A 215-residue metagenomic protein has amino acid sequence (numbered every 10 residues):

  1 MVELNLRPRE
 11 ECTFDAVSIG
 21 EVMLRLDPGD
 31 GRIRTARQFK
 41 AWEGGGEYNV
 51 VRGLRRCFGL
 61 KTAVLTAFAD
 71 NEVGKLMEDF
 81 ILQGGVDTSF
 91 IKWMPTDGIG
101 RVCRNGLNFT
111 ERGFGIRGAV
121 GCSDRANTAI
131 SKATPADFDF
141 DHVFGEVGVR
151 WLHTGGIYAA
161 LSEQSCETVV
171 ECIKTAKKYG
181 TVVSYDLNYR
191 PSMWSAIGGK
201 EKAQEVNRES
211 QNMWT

Functional and structural regions predicted by a protein language model:
M1-R34: Positively charged, low-complexity intrinsically disordered leader regions
S18-I19, F90, S184-Y185: General beta-strand structural signal in soluble alpha/beta enzymes
I19-E21, T66-D70, N188: Cofactor-binding loop segments of dinucleotide-utilizing enzymes, especially the Rossmann-like FAD- and NAD(P)+-binding
T35-G44: Short pre-catalytic strand/loop immediately N-terminal to key active-site residues, enriched for Gly-Thr
W42, N49-K61, Q83: Alpha-helix C-terminal capping segments
K61-G156: Conserved N-terminal subdomain of the carbohydrate kinase-like
W151-T215: Conserved beta-alpha-beta core of the PfkB/ribokinase-like small-molecule kinase fold
